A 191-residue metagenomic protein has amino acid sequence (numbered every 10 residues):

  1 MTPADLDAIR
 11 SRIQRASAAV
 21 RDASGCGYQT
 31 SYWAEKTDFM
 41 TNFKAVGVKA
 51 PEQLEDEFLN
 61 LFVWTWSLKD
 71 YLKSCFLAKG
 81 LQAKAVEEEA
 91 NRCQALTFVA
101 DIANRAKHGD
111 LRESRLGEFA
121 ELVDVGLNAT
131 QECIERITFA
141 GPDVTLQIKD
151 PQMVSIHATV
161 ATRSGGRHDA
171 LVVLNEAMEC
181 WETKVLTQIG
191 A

Functional and structural regions predicted by a protein language model:
M1-L59, L77-A191: Acidic, Ser/Thr/Gly/Pro-rich intrinsically disordered interaction regions
W64-Y71: Amphipathic, well-ordered alpha-helical segments in soluble domains
